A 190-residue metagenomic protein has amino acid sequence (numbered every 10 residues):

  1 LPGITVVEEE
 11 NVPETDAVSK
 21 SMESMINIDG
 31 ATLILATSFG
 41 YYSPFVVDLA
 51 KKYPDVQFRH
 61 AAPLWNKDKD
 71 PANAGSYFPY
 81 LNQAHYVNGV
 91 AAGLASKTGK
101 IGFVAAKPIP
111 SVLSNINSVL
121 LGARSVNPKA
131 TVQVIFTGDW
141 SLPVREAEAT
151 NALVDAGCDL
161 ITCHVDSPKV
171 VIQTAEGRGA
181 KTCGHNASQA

Functional and structural regions predicted by a protein language model:
L1-A190: A residue-level marker of the well-folded mature domains of exported/periplasmic proteins
